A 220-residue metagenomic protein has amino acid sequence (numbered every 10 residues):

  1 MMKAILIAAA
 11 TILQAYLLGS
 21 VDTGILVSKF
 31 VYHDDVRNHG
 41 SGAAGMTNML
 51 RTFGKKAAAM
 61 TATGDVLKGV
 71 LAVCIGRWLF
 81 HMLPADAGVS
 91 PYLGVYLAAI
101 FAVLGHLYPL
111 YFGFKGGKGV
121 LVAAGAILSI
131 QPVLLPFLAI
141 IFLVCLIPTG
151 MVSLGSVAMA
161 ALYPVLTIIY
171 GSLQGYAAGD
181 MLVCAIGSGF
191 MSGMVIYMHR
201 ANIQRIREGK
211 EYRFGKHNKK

Functional and structural regions predicted by a protein language model:
M1-A10, C74-Y96, L128-L135, I169-I186: Helix-coil boundary and interhelical linker segments in multi-pass alpha-helical membrane proteins
I7, T11, A15-S20, G24 (+14 more regions): Alpha-helical transmembrane segments in multi-pass membrane proteins
G24-V27, G105-K115, I141-G150, R200-Q204: C-terminal ends of transmembrane helices
I25-A58, Q204-K220: Cytosolic, membrane-interface loops and tails of multi-pass inner-membrane proteins
D35-A43, Y111-A124, M151-L162: Short, non-helical or kinked segments that cap or interrupt transmembrane helices
L50-K55, G76-F80, F101, G119-T149 (+1 more regions): Interfacial segments of multi-pass membrane proteins
P136-L138, V152-A160, A178-S188: Loop-to-transmembrane alpha-helix initiation sites
Y176-A178, V183-K220: C-terminal membrane-associated helical module and adjoining short loops/tails
